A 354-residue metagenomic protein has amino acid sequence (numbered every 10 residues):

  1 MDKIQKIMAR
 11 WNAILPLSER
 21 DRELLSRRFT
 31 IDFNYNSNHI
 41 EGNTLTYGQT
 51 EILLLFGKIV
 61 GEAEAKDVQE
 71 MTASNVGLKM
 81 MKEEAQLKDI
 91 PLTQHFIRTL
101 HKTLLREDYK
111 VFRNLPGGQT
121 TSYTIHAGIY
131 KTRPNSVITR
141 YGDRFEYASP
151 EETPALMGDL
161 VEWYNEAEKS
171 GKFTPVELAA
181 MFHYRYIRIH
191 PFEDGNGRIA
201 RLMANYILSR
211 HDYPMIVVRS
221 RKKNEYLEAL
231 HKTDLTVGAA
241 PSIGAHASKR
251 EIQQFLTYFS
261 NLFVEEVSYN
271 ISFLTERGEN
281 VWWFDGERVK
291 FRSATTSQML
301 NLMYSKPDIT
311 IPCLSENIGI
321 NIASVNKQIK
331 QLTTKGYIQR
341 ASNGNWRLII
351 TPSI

Functional and structural regions predicted by a protein language model:
M1-I354: FIC/Doc superfamily catalytic core
